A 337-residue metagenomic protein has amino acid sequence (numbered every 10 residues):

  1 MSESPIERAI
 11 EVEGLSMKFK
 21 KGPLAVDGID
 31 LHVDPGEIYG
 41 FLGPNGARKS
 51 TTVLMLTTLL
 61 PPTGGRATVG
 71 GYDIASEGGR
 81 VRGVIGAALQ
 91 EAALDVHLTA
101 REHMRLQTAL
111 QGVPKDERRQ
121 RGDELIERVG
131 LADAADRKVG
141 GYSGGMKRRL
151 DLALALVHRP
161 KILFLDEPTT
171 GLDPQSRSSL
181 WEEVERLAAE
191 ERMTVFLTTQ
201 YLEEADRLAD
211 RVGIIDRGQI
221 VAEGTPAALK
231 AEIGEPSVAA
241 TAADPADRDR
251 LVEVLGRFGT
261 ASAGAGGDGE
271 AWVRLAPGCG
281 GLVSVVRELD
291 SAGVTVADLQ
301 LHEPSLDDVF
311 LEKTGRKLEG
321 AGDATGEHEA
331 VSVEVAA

Functional and structural regions predicted by a protein language model:
E3-A9, S16-G28, P35, G78: A short, flexible loop at the N-terminus of ABC-type nucleotide-binding domains that lies
G65-S76, V81: Conserved ABC transporter NBD signature motif
R105, A109, D116-A134: Conserved ABC ATPase "signature" region
R159: Conserved catalytic motifs of ABC-family nucleotide-binding domains
L163-D166: Catalytic Walker B motif of ABC-type/P-loop ATPase nucleotide-binding domains
E182-A276: ABC transporter nucleotide-binding domain
